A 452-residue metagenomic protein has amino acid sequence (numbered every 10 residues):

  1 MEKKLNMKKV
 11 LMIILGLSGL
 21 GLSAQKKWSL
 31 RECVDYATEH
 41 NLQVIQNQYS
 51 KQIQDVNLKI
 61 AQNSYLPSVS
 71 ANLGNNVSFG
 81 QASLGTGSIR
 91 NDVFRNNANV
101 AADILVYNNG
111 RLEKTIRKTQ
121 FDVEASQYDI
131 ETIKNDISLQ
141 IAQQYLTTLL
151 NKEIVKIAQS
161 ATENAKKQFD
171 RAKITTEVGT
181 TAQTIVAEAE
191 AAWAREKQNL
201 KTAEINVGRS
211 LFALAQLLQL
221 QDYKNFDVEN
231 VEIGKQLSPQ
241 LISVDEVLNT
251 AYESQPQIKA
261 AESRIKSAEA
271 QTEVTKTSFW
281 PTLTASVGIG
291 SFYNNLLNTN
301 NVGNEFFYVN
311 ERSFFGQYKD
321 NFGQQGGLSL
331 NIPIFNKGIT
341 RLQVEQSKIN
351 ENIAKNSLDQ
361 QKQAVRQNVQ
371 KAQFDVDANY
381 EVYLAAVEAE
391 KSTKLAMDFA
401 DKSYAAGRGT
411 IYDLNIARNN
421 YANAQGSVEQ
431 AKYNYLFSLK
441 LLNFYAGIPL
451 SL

Functional and structural regions predicted by a protein language model:
E2-K3, D136-T250, D375, N379 (+1 more regions): Periplasmic alpha-helical coiled-coil/stalk elements that build and connect Gram-negative outer-membrane
L15-S23: Hydrophobic h-region of N-terminal signal peptides that target proteins for export in Gram-negative bacteria
A24-S70, G74, G80, D222 (+3 more regions): Bacterial Sec-pathway N-terminal export signals of envelope proteins
R31, F79, S427-L452: Acidic, low-complexity, intrinsically disordered peripheral segments
I45-Y49, Q62-N63, D92, V106-K134 (+6 more regions): Sec/SRP-type N-terminal targeting helices
N72-I104, E232-P239, E273, S286-I332: Small/polar, glycine/serine/threonine/aspartate-rich low-complexity segments that form flexible
T176-T180, Y404-R408, Y445: A short glycine-centered flexible hinge/capping loop motif at secondary-structure junctions
A182-T184, A406-Q430: Short terminal targeting/anchoring segments
